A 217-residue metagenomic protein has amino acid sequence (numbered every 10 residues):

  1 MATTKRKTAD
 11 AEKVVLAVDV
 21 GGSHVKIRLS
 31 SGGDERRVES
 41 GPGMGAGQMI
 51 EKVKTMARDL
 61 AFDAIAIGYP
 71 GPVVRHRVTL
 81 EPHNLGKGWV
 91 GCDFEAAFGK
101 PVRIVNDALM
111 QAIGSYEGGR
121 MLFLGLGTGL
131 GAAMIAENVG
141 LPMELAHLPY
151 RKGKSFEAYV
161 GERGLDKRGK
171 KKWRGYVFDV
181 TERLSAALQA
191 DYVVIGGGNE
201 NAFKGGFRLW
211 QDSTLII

Functional and structural regions predicted by a protein language model:
A2-E51, V139-K167: Short glycine-rich, Thr/Ser-proximal phosphate-binding strand/loop in the N-terminal lobe of ATP-dependent enzymes
D10-K13, F62, K100, E117-M121 (+2 more regions): Short coil/turn connectors at secondary-structure junctions
V15-D19, A64-A66, M121-G125, V194: Short glycine-aspartate micro-motif
V25-L29, G71, I113, L130-A136: Short beta-strand scaffold segments in enzyme catalytic cores
E35-D63, K154-V194, G198-I217: Adenine-nucleotide phosphate-binding core of ATP-dependent small-molecule kinases
G41-K54, R58, D63-A66, G71-L122 (+2 more regions): Glycine-rich phosphate-binding loop and adjoining helix at the ATP-binding site of ATP-dependent phosphoryl-transfer
Y69, L126-T128, G197-N199: Short secondary-structure boundary segments
L122-L124, M134-A136, M143: Short, glycine-/small-residue-rich phosphate/pyrophosphate-handling segment
